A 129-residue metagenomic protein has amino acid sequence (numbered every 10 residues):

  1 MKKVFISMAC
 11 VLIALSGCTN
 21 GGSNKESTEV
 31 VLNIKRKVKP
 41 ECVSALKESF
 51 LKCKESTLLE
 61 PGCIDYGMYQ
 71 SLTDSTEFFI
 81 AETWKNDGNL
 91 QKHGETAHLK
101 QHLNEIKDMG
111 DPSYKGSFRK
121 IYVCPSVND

Functional and structural regions predicted by a protein language model:
V4-F5, L12, G21-V31, G67-D74 (+1 more regions): Glycine-rich beta-strand-turn "strand-cap" elements at beta-sheet edges
L15-G17: C-terminal motif of bacterial Sec signal peptides marking the signal peptidase cleavage site
V30-K37, G67-G94: Short, well-ordered beta-strand segments in beta-rich or mixed alpha/beta enzyme and ligand-binding folds
C42-I64, H98-Q101: Short amphipathic alpha-helical segments
L51, L58, Q91-G94, K107: Alpha-helix boundary recognition
